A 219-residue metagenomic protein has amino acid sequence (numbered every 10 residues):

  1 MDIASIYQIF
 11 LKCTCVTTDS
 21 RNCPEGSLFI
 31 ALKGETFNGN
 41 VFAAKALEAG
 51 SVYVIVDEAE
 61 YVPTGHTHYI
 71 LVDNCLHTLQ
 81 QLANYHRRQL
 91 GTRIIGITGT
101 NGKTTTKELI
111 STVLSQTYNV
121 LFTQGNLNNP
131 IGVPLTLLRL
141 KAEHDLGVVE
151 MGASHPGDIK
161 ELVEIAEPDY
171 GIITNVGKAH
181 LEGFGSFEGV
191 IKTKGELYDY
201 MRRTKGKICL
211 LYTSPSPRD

Functional and structural regions predicted by a protein language model:
M1-Q81, Y85: N-terminal leader/targeting and accessory segments in enzymes
I6, F10-L11, F187-E188, S214: Adenine nucleotide phosphate-binding catalytic loops in nucleotide-utilizing enzymes
S20, T98-T100, S216: Short linear Ser/Thr-Pro motifs
S51-Y53, G206-C209: Hydrophobic beta-strand segments of well-ordered beta-sheets in folded domains
V54-E58, N126, S214: Beta-strand->loop->alpha-helix junctions that form or flank phosphate-binding loops in nucleotide-handling enzymes
H77-I208: Phosphate-binding loop of NTP-binding sites
Y212-D219: Conserved small/polar residues in nucleotide/adenosyl-binding loops
